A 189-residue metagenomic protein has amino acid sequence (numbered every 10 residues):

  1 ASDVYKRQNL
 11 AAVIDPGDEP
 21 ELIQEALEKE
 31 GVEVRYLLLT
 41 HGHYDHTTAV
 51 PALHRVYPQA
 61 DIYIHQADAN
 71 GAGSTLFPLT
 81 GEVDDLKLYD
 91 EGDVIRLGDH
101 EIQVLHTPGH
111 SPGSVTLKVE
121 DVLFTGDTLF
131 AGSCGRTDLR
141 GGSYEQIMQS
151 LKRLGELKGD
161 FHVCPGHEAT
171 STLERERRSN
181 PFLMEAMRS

Functional and structural regions predicted by a protein language model:
A1-Y5: Short, small-residue-biased leader/transition segments that mark boundaries at the very start of proteins
K6-L10, V94-Q103, K118-D121: Beta-strand-turn-beta hairpins that frame and shape the catalytic cleft of phosphate-ester-processing enzymes
R7-P16, E30, F124: Metallo-beta-lactamase
Q8, V32, P58-Q59, V119-V122 (+1 more regions): Short glycine/proline-enriched coil/turn segments at helix->beta-strand junctions
A12, L38, I62, F124 (+1 more regions): Residue-level marker for buried hydrophobic side chains located in beta-strands that build the well-ordered beta-sheet
V13-I14, L39-T40, V83, L105-H106 (+1 more regions): Short, flexible loop segments at the rims of nucleotide/cofactor-binding pockets, characterized by
D18-H100, R178-E185: Active-site HxH/HxHxD metal-binding segment of metal-dependent hydrolases
S74-L79, E101-H106, S111-S189: Metallo-beta-lactamase
